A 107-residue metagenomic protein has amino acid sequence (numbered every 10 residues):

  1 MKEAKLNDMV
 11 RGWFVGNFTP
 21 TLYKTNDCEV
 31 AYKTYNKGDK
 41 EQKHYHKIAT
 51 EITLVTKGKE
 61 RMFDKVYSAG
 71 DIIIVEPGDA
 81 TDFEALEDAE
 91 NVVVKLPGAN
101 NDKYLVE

Functional and structural regions predicted by a protein language model:
M1-A31, Q42: A short, N-terminal "cap"/entry segment at the start of jelly-roll beta-barrel domains of the cupin/DSBH fold
A4, F63-D82: Short acidic-glycine-tyrosine-enriched beta hairpin
L22, V30-T34, I52, I72-I74: Conserved hydrophobic/aromatic beta-strand scaffold that supports enzyme active sites
T25, I48, V55, E76-G78 (+1 more regions): A short, compositionally biased micro-patch
K37-A49: Short beta-strand/loop turn elements enriched in aromatics
Q42-K43, M62-D64, A80-L86, N91-V93: Short beta-strand His + acidic residue motifs that chelate non-heme Fe in jelly-roll/DSBH and cupin folds
H46-D71, D102-V106: A short beta-strand-loop-beta hairpin characteristic of the jelly-roll/cupin
I52, E87-V106: A short hydrophobic beta-strand segment most commonly corresponding to one strand of the jelly-roll/cupin
